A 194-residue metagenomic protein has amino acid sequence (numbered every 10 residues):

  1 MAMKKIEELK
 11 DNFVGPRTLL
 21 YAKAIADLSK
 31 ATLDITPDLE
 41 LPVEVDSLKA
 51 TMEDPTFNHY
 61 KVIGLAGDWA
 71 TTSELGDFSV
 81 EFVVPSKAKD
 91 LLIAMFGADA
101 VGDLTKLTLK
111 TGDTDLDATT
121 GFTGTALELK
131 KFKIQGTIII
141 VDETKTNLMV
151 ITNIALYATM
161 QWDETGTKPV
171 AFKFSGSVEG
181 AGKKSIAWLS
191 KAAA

Functional and structural regions predicted by a protein language model:
M1-V43, A194: Polar/acidic, low-complexity leader/linker segments enriched in S/T/G and N/D
A2-E7, P85-A126: Charged, amphipathic alpha-helical segments
L41-N58: N-terminal beta-strand/beta-hairpin edge segment
D46, T56, E74-V80, F132-G136: A generic structural signal for short beta-strands and their flanking turns/coil linkers
P55-D68: Short acidic (Asp/Glu) patches
G67-L92, T167-K183: Oligomerization/assembly interface segments of phage tail-like spikes and tubes
G121-K145: Phosphate/anion-contacting hairpin/loop surfaces
K145-A194: Mixed-charge, glycine-accented linear interaction segment located at domain edges/termini
